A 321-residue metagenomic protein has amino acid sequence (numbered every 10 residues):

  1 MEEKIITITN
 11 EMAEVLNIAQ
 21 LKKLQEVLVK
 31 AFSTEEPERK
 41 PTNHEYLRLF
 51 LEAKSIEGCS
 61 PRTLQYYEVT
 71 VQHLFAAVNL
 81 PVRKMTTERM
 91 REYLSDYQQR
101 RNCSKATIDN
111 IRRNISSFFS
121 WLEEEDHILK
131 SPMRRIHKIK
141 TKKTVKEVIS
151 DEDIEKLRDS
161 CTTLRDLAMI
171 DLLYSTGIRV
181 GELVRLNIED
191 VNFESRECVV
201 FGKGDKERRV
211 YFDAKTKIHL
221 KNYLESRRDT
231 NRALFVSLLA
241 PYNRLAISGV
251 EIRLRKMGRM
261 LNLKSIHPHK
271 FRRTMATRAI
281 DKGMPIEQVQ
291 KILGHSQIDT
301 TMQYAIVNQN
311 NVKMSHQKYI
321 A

Functional and structural regions predicted by a protein language model:
K22-K30, V210, I306-A321: DNA/chromatin major-groove-contacting recognition/catalytic segments
K30-P37, E45-V145: N-terminal core-binding DNA-recognition domain of tyrosine recombinases/integrases
P37, V148, K203-G204, L293 (+1 more regions): Catalytic-site neighborhood detector that most strongly recognizes the C-terminal catalytic loop/helix of tyrosine
Q72, S116, L167-G181, E197-C198 (+1 more regions): Short pre-functional
I128, K143, D151-V180, G204-K206: Basic, Lys/Arg- and aromatic-enriched nucleic-acid-binding interface segment
D171, S175, R272-H295: C-terminal catalytic core of tyrosine-transesterase DNA break-rejoin enzymes
T176, R185-H219: Conserved tyrosine-mediated DNA breakage-rejoining catalytic core shared by Y-recombinases
D213-L263: Active-site/catalytic core of tyrosine-dependent DNA strand-transfer enzymes
